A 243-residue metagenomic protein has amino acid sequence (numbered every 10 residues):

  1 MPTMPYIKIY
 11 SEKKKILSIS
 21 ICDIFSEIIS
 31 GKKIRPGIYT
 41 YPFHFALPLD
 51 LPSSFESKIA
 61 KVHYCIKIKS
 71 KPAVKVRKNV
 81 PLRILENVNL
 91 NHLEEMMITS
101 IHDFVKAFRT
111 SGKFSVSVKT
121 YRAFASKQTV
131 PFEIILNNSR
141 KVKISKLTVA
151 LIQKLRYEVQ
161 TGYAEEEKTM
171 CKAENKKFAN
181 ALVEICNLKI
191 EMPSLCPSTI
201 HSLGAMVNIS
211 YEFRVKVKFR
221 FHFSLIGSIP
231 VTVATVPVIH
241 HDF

Functional and structural regions predicted by a protein language model:
M1-F243: C-terminal beta-sandwich interaction modules and adjacent acidic, Ser/Thr/Pro/Gly-rich low-complexity tails used
